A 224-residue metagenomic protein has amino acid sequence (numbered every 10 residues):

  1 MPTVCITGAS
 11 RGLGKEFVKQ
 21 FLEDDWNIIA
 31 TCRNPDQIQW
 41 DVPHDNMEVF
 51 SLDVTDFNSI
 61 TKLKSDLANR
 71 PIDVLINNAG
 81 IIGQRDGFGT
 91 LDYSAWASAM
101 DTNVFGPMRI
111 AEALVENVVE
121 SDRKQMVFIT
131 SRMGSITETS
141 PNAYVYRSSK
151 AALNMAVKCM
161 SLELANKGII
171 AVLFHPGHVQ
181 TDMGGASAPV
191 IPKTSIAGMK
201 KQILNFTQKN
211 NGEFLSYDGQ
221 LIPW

Functional and structural regions predicted by a protein language model:
I6-T7, N77-N78, K124-S131, I170-H175: Structural signature of the Rossmann-like NAD(P)-dependent dehydrogenase/reductase core
S10-Q20: N-terminal Rossmann NAD(P)H-binding glycine-rich loop of SDR-like oxidoreductase domains
L22-Q39: Conserved glycine-rich Rossmann-like NAD(P)H-binding loop of the short-chain dehydrogenase/reductase
P43-N58: Rossmann-fold cofactor-recognition segment
T55-P71: Conserved Rossmann-fold cofactor-binding substructure of NAD(P)-dependent oxidoreductases
I81, G89-M100, M108, V119 (+1 more regions): Catalytic loop of short-chain dehydrogenase/reductase
L173-P176, G185-W224: C-terminal helical subdomain
